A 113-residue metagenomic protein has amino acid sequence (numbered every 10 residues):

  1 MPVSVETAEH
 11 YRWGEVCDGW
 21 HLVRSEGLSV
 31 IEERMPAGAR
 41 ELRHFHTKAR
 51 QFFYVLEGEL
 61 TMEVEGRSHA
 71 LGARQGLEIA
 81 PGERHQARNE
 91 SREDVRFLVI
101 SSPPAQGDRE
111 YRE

Functional and structural regions predicted by a protein language model:
M1-S29, L42, R109-E113: A short, N-terminal "cap"/entry segment at the start of jelly-roll beta-barrel domains of the cupin/DSBH fold
E26-G27, K48, R92-E93: Short strand-connecting beta-turns/loops that link adjacent beta-strands
I31-H46: Conserved short histidine dyad/triad with adjacent acidic residue
R40-L42, T61, L77, P81-A87: Histidine-centered metal-chelating micro-motifs
K48-R50, Y54-L60, E65: Glycine- and acidic-residue-biased ligand/ion/polar-headgroup-sensing regions
E59-T61, S68, R84, D94: Structural motif
G66-P81: Short acidic-glycine-tyrosine-enriched beta hairpin
P81-G107: Ligand-binding loop in jelly-roll beta-barrel domains
